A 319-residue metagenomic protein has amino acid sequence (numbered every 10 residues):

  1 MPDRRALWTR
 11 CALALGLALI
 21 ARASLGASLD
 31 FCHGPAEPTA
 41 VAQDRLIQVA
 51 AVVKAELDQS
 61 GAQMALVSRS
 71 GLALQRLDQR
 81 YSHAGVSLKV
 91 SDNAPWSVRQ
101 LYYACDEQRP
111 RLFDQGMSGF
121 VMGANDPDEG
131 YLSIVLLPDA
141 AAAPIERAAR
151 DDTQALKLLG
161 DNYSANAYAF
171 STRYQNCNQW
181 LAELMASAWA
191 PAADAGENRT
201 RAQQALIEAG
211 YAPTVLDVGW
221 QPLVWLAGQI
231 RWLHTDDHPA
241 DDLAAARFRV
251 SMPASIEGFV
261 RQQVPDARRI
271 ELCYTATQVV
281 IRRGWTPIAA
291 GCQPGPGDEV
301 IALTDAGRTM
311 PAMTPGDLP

Functional and structural regions predicted by a protein language model:
P2-A12: Bacterial N-terminal signal peptides that target proteins for export
R4-R5, L17, P35, R308: Intrinsically disordered, low-complexity regions
C11-L19: Sec-dependent N-terminal signal peptides
A21-A23: N-terminal signal peptide c-region/cleavage motif recognized by signal peptidases
L25-P319: Cysteine-nucleophile amide-bond enzymes
